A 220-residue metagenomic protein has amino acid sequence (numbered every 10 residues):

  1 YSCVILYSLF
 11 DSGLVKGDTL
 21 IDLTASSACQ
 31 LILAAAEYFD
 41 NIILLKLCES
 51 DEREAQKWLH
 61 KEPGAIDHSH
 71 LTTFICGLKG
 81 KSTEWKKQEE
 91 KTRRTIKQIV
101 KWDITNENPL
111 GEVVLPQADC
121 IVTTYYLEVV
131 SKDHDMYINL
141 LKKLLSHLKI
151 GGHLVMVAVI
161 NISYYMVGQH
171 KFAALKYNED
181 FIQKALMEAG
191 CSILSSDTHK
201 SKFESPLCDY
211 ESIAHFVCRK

Functional and structural regions predicted by a protein language model:
V15-A28, Y38-L47: Conserved class I S-adenosyl-L-methionine
L59-G111: S-adenosyl-L-methionine
K79-Q88, A173-G190: Short alpha-helix
I104-N108, A118-H134: A short SAM/SAH-binding and catalytic strip from SAM-dependent methyltransferases
V114-L115, D135-I150: A short glycine-rich, Lys/Arg-flanked "PGG" loop and its adjoining helix->strand segment in the class I
K132, I162-K184, P206: Acceptor-substrate binding/catalytic loop of class I
M156-A158: Acidic carboxylate diad motif detector
A189-K220: Core SAM-dependent methyltransferase catalytic element
